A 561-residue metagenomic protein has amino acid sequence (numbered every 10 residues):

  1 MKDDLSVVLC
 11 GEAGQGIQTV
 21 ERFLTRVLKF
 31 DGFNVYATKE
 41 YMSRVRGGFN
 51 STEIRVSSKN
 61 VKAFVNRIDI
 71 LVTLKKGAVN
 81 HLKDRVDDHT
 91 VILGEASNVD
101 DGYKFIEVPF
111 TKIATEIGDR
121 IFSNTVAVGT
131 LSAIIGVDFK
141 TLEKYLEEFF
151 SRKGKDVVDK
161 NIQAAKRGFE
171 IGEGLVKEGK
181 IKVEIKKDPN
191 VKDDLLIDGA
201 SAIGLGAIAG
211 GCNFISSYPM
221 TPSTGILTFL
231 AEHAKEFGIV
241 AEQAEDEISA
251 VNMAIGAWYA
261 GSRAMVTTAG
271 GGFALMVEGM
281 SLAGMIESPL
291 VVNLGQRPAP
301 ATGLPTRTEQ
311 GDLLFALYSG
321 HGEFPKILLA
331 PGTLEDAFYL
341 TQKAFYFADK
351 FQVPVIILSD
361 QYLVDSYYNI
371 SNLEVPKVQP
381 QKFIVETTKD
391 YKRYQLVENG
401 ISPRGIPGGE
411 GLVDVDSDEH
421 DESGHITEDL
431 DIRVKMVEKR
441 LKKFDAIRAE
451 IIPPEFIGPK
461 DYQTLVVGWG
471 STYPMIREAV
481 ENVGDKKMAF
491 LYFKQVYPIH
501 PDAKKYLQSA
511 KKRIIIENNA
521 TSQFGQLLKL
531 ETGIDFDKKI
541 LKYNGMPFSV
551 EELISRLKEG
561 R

Functional and structural regions predicted by a protein language model:
M1-G210, F214, K505, K512: Active-site cofactor/cluster-binding pocket
K2-N66, I70-V79, K83, F214 (+2 more regions): Thiamine diphosphate
G14-I17, A133-I135, P219-T224, I248 (+7 more regions): Gly/Ser/Thr-rich loops at beta-strand to alpha-helix junctions that form or flank small-molecule/cofactor-binding
K29-N34, G77, L131-K140, K144-K155 (+15 more regions): Generic secondary-structure signature for well-ordered alpha-helical cores
G48-R85, I239, Q243-N252, G261 (+8 more regions): Glycine-rich, anion-gripping cofactor-binding loops and their flanking helix/strand elements in enzyme active sites
T73, L93-E95, P109, T268 (+5 more regions): Short beta-strand segments
F150, G174-K192, A207-C212, A231-F237 (+4 more regions): Gly-rich Lys/Arg/Thr-decorated short loops/hinges at beta-loop-alpha junctions or inter-strand turns that position
L196-I203, I208, L340, F345-R561: Flexible, low-complexity linker and terminal segments
